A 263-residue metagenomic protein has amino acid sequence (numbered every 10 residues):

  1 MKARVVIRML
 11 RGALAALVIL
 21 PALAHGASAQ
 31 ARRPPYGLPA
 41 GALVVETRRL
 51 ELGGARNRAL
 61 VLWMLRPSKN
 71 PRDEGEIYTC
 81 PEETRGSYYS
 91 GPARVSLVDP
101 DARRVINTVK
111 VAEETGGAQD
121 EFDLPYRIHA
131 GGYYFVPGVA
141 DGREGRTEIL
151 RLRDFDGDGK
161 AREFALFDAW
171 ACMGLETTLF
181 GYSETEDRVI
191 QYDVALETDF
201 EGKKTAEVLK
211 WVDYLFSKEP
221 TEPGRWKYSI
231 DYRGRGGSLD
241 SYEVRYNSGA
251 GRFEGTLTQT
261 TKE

Functional and structural regions predicted by a protein language model:
K2-L14: Bacterial N-terminal signal peptides that target proteins for export
G12-A22: Bacterial N-terminal signal peptides
H25-G91, S96, P100-D101, E201-E263: Acidic, small-residue rich beta-repeat scaffolds with periodic aromatic anchors
P39-T47, E113-E148, D199-W211, T261: Repeat-based blade/solenoid architectures
I77, T84-H129, Y134: Predominantly soluble domains enriched in secretory-pathway, periplasmic, or organellar proteins
I106-A112, I190-T198, G255-T261: Beta-propeller fold detector
L150-D158: Acidic, divalent-cation-chelating loop motifs in proteins
R162-L166, W170-L209: Short helix-loop boundary/capping segments
